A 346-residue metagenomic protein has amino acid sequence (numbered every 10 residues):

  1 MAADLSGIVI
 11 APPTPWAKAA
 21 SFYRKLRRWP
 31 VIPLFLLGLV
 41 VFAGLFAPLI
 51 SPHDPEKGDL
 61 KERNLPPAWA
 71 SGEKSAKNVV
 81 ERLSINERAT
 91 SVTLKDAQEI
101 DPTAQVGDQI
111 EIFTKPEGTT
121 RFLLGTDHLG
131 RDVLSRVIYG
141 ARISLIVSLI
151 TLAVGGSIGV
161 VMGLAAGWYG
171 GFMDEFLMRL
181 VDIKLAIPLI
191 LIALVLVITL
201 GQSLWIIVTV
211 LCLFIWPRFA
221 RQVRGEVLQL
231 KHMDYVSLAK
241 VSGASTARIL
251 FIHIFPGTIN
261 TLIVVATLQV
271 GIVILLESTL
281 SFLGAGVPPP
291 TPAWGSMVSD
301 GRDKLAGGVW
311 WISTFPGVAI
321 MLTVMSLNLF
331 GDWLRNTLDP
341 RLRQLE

Functional and structural regions predicted by a protein language model:
M1-G156, V160, K304-T314, M321-L322 (+2 more regions): Gly/Trp-centered helix-boundary motif
T126-E346: Alpha-helical transmembrane segments of integral membrane proteins, especially multi-pass inner/plasma-membrane
